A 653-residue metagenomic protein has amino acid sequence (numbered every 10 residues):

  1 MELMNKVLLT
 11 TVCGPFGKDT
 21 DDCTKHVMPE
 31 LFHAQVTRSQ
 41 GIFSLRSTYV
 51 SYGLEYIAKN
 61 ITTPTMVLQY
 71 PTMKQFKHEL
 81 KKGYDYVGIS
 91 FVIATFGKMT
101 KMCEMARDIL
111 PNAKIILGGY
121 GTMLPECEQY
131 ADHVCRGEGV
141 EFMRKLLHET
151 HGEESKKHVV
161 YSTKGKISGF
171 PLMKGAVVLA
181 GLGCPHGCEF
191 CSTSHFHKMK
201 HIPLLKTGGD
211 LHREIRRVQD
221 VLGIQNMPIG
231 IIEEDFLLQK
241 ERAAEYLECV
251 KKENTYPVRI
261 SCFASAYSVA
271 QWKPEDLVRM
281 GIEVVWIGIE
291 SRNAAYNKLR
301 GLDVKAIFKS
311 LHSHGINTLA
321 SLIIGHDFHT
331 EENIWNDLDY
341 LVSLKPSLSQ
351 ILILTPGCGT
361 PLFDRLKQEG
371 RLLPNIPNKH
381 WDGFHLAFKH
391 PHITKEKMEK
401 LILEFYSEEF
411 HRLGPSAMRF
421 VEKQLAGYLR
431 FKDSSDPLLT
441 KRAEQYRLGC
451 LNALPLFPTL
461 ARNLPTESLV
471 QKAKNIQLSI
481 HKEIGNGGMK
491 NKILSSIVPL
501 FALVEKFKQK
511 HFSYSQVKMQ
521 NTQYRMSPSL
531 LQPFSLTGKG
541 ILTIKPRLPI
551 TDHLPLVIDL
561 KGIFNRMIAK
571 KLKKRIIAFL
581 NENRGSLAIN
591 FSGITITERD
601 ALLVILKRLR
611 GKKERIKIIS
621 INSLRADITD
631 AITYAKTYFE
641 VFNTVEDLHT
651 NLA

Functional and structural regions predicted by a protein language model:
M1-L31, Q69, E79-K82, N112 (+2 more regions): Radical SAM enzyme core and accessory elements
E2-L222, N226: Acidic, low-complexity intrinsically disordered segments
F16-D19, T122-C127, I324-E332, S347-K395 (+1 more regions): Flexible glycine/acidic-rich beta-alpha junction loops that bind and position SAM and/or redox cofactors in anaerobic
I116-T122, I231-F236, I619: Glycine-rich beta-strand-to-loop/alpha-helix junction loops that act as flexible
H133-E138, F639-D647: Short acidic-hydrophobic, aromatic-tinged amphipathic segments that line or gate anion-handling sites
S162-L319, I324-H326, E332, D339: Radical SAM [4Fe-4S] cluster-binding motif and immediate context
L536-A578, G593: STAS-typified acidic loop motif
R566-F639: Amphipathic alpha-helical interaction surfaces in cytosolic regulatory modules
